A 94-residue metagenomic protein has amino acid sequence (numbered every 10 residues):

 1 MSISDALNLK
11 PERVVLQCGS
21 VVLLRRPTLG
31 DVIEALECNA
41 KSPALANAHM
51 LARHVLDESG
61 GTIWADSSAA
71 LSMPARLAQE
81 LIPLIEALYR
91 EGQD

Functional and structural regions predicted by a protein language model:
M1, L16-Q17: N-terminal leader/targeting peptides and immediately adjacent processing regions
M1-K10: Extended acidic low-complexity intrinsically disordered regions
L9-K10, C18-D94: Short, surface-exposed, charged amphipathic helix/loop patches that serve as local interaction elements
